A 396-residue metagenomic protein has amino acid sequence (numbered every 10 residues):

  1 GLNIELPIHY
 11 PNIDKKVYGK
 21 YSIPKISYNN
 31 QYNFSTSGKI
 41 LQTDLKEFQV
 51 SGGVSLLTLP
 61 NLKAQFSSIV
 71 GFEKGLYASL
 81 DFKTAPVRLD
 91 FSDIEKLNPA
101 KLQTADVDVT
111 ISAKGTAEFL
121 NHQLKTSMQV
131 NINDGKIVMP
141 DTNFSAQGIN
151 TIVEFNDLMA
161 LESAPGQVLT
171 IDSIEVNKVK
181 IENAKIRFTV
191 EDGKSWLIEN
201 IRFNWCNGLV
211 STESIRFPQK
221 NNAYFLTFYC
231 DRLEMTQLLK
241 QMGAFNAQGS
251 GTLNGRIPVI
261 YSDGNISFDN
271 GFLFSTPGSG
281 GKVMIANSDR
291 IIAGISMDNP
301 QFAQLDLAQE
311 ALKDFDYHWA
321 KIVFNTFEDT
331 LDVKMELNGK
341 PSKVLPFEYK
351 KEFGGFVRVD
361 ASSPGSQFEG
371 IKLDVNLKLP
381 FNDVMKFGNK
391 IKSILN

Functional and structural regions predicted by a protein language model:
G1-K114, H122, T126, N133-F245 (+1 more regions): Interface amphipathic segments
F119, Y261, S275, L337-G339: Short beta-strand segments enriched in hydrophobic/aromatic residues within well-folded beta-rich domains
L120, L158, S262-G264: Short solvent-exposed strand-capping/beta-turn motif centered on an Asx-Ser/Thr pair
E199, I266-N270: Acidic/polar loop patches that form or flank catalytic/metal-binding clefts of enzymes that bind anionic ligands
S275-G281: Short edge-strand/loop segments of extracellular domains
